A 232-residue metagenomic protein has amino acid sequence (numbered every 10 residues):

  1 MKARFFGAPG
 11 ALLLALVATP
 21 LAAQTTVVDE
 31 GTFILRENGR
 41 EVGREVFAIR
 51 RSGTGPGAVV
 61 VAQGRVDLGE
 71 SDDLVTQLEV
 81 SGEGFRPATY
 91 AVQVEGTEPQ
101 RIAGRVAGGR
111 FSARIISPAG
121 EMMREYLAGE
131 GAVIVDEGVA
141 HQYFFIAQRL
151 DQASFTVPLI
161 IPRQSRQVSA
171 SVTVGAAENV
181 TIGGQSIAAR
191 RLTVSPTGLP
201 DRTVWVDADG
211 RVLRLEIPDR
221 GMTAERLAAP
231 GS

Functional and structural regions predicted by a protein language model:
M1-F5: N-terminal secretory signal peptides that target proteins for export/translocation
G7-T19: Bacterial N-terminal signal peptides
Q24-S117, M122, F145-S232: Acidic, serine/threonine-rich low-complexity disordered tracts
F111, I115-V139: Acidic/charged, solvent-exposed loop-and-adjacent secondary-structure segments enriched in E/D, K/R, S/T, and G/P
G138-A140, F144-I146: Hydrophobic, low-charge alpha-helical segments
